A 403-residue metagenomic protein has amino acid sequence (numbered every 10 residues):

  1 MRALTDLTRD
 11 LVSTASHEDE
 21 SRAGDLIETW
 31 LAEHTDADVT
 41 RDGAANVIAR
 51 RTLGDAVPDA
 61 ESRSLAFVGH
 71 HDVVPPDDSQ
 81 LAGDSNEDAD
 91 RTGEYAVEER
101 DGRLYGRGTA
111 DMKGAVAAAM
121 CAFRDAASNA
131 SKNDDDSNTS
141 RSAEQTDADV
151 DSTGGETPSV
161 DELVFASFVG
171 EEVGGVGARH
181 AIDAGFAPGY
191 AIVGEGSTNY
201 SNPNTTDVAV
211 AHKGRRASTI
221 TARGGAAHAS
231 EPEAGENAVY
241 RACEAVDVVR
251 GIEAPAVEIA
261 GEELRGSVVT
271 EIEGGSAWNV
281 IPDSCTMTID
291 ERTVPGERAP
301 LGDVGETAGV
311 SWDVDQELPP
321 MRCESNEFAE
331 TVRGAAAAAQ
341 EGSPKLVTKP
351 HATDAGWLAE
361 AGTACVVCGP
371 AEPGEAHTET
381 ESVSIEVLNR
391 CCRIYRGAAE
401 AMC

Functional and structural regions predicted by a protein language model:
M1-L7, L11, A115, M120-A126 (+4 more regions): Secretory targeting signatures
M1-Y105, T109, R393: Acidic/His- and Gly-rich active-site-bordering loop/insert found across diverse amide/peptide-bond hydrolases
S16, S152, A211, R216-C403: Metal-dependent amide/peptide-bond hydrolase catalytic core, centered on the "pita-bread" metallohydrolase fold
G54, Q80-D84, D88-A89, R179-I182 (+5 more regions): Short, glycine/charged-enriched secondary-structure capping and boundary segments
S64-V164, E379: Active-site metal-coordination/substrate-binding segment of hydrolases, especially metallo-dependent peptidases
H70-V74, S197, E372-P373: Short glycine-rich anion-binding loops that position phosphate/pyrophosphate groups of nucleotides and phosphorylated
G114-A118, S131-K132, D147-D247, V383-E386 (+1 more regions): Fold-level recognition of mixed alpha/beta catalytic cores in primary-metabolism enzymes, strongest
R124-A127, A184, W357-G362: Alpha-helix C-terminal capping segments
